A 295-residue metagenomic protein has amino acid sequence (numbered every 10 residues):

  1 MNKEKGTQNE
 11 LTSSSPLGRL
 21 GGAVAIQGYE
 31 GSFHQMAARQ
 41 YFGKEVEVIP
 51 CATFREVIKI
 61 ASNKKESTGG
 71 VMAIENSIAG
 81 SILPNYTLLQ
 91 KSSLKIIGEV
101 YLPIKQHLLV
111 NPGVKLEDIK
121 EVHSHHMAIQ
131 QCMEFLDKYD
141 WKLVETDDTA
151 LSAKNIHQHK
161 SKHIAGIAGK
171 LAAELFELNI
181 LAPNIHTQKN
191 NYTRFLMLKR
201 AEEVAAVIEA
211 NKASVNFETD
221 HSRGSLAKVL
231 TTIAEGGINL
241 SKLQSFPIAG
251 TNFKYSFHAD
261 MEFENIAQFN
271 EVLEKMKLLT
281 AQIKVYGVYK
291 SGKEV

Functional and structural regions predicted by a protein language model:
M1-V295: Domain-level signature for soluble enzymes in the chorismate/prephenate branch of the shikimate pathway
